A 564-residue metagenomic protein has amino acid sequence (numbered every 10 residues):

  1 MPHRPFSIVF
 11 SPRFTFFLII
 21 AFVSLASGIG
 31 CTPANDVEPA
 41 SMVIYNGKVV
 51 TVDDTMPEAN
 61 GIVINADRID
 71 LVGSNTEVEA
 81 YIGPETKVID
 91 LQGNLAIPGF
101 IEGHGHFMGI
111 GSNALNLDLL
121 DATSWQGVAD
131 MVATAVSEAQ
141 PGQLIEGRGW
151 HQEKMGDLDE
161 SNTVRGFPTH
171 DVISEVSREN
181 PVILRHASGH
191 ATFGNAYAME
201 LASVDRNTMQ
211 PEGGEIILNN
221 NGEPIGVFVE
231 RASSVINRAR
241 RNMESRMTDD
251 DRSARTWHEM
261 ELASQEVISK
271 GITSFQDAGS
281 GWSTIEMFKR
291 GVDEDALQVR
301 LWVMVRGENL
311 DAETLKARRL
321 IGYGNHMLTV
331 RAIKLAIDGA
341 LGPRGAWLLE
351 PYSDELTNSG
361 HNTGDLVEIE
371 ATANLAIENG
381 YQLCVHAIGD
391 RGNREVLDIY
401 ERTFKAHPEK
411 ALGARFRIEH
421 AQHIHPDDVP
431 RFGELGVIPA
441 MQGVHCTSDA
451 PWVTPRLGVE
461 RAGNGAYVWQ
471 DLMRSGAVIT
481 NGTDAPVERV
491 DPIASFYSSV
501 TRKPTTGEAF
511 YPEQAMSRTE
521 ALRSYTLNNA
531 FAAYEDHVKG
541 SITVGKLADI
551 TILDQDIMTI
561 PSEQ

Functional and structural regions predicted by a protein language model:
P2-F17: Bacterial N-terminal signal peptides that target proteins for export
T15-G28: Bacterial N-terminal signal peptides
G30, A34, D556-Q564: Short, intrinsically disordered, charge-balanced linker/junction segments flanking boundaries in proteins
C31-Y45, V50, D54-K316, R331 (+6 more regions): Divalent metal-binding segments
T55-P57, D491, E563-Q564: Short glycine/proline-enriched turns and hinge-like loops at secondary-structure junctions
E77-G83, P430-F432, S562-Q564: Short loop/helix-cap segments at secondary-structure boundaries that form the rim of catalytic
V292-E294, R319-L328, E409, F432-E434: Acidic (Asp/Glu)-rich catalytic clusters
A373-C384, I388-F416, H420-A421, P426-P430 (+1 more regions): His/Asp/Glu-enriched, well-ordered alpha-helical/loop segment that forms or immediately abuts the divalent-metal
